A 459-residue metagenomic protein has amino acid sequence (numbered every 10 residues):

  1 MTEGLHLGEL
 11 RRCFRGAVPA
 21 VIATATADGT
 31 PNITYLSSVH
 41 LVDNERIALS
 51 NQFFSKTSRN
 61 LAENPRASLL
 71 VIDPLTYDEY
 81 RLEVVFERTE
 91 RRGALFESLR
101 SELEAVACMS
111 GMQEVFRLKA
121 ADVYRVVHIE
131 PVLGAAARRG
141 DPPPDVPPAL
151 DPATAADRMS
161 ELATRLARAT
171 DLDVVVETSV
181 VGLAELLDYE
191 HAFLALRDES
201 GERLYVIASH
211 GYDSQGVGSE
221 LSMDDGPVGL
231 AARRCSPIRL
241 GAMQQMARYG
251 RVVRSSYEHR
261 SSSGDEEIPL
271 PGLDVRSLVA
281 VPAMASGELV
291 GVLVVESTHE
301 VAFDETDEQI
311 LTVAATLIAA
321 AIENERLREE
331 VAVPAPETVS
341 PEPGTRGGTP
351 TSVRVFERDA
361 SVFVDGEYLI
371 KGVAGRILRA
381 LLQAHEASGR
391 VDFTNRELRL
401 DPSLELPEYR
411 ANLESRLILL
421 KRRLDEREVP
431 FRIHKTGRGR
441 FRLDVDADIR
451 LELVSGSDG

Functional and structural regions predicted by a protein language model:
G29, A136-V174: Signal-transmission linkers at sensory-effector interfaces
A169-I207, Q215, E325: Helix-loop-beta substructure at the N-terminus of cytosolic sensory domains that couple signal/ligand detection
I207, S214-P271: Regulatory sensory and allosteric helical modules in signal-transduction proteins and certain transcription factors
Q215, L273-R276, V290, E296-T312: Regulatory loop-to-helix N-cap segments in sensory/regulatory domains that couple ligand/signal detection
E266-E267, R276-M284: A short, aliphatic-rich beta-strand micro-motif
E329-G375, R379, F431-H434, R438-R440 (+1 more regions): Short boundary/linker motifs that mark transitions into or out of structured domains
E367-L400, L420: Short amphipathic alpha-helical recognition elements used for nucleic-acid or partner binding across transcription
I370-L378, L406-R427: DNA-recognition element of transcription regulators
